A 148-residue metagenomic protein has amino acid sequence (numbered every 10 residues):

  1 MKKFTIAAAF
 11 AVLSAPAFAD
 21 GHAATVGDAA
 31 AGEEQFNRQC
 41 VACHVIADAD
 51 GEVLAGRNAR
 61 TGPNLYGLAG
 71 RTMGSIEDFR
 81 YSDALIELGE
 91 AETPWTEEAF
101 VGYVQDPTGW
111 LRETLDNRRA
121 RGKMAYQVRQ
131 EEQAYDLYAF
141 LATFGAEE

Functional and structural regions predicted by a protein language model:
K2-A9: Sec-dependent signal peptide recognition, specifically the positively charged N-region followed immediately by
I6, A19-G21, R38-V45, M73-D83: Short, charged, low-hydrophobicity "junction" segments
A9-F18: N-terminal signal peptide c-region/cleavage motif recognized by signal peptidases
A17-N37, A47-A55, T61, E148: Electrostatic cytochrome c docking/interface patches
E34-I46, P63-G67, V101-G102, K123-A125 (+1 more regions): C-type cytochrome heme c attachment motif
V41, V45, G51-I76: N-terminal, post-signal-peptide region of Sec/Tat-exported proteins
G51-G56, E77-T96, Q105-Q133: Axial heme c-ligation environment in periplasmic c-type cytochrome domains
